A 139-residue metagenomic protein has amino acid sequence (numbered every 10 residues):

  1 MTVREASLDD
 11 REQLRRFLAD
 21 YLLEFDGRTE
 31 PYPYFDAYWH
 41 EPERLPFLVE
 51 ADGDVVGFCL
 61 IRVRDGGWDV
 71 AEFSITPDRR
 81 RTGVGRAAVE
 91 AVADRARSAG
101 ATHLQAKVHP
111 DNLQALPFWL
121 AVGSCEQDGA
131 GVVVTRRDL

Functional and structural regions predicted by a protein language model:
M1-R16: A short beta-loop-alpha structural element at the N-terminal edge of CoA-dependent acyl/N-acetyltransferase catalytic
R16-T29: Helix-loop element at the rim of GNAT/NAT acetyltransferase active sites that forms part of the acceptor-substrate
D26-L48: Active-site rim helix/loop that mediates acceptor-substrate recognition in acyltransferases
L48, D54-R62, D69, S74: Conserved beta-strand in the GNAT
F73-R81, V108-H109: A short, internal acetyl-CoA/4′-phosphopantetheine-binding micro-motif in the GNAT/acyltransferase core
R79, G83-A91: Conserved acetyl-CoA pyrophosphate-binding loop and the N-cap/start of the following alpha-helix in GNAT-like
R86, P110-D128: Conserved active-site alpha-helix within GNAT-family acetyltransferase domains
A96-V108: Conserved GNAT acetyl-CoA-binding A-motif
